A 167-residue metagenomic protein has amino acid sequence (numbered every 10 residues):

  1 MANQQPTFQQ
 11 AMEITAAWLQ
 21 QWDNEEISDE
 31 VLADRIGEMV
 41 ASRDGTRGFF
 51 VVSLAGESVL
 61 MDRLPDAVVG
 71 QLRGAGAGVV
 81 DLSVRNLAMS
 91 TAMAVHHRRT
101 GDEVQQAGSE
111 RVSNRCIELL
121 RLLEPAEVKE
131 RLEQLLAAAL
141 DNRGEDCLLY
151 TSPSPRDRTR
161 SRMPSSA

Functional and structural regions predicted by a protein language model:
M1-E30: Basic/polar, acidic-poor N-terminal "presequence/leader" segments that form or can form short amphipathic helices
Q5, Q9, E26, V40 (+6 more regions): Alpha-solenoid helical-repeat scaffolds
D29-L32, I36, A75, R99-S109: Alpha-helical rod/repeat scaffolding segments in eukaryotic adaptors/tethers and long-chain four-helix cytokines
I36-V69: A glycine-rich, hydrophobic loop/mini-helix early in the fold
A55, M61-E103: Aromatic- and glycine-enriched beta-alpha-beta binding-site module
L87-L149: Conserved binding-pocket/active-site segment within a compact domain
Y150-T159: Conserved small/polar residues in nucleotide/adenosyl-binding loops
M163-A167: Hydrophobic alpha-helical segments, chiefly the membrane-spanning helices and signal/signal-anchor peptides
